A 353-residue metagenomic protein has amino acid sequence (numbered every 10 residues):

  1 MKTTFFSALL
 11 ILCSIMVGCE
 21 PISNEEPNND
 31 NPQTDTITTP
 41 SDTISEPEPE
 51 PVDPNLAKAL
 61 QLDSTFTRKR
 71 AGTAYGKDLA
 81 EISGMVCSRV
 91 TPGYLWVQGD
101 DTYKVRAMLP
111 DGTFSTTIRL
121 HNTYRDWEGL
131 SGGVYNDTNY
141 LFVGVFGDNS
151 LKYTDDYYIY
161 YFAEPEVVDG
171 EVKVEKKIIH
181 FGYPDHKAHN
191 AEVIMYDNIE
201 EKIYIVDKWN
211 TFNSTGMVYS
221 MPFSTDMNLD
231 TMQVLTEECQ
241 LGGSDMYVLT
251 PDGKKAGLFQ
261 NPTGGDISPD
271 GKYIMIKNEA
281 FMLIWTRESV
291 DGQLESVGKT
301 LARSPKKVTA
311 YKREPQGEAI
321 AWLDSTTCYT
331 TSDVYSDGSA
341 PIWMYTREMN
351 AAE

Functional and structural regions predicted by a protein language model:
M1-F5, M85: Positively charged n-region of N-terminal signal peptides that target proteins for export
F6, L10-I11: Hydrophobic helical h-region of N-terminal Sec-dependent signal peptides in bacterial secretory/periplasmic proteins
I15-G18: C-terminal motif of bacterial Sec signal peptides marking the signal peptidase cleavage site
E20-N31, T36-T38, D42-E353: Sequence/structural signature of beta-propeller domains
